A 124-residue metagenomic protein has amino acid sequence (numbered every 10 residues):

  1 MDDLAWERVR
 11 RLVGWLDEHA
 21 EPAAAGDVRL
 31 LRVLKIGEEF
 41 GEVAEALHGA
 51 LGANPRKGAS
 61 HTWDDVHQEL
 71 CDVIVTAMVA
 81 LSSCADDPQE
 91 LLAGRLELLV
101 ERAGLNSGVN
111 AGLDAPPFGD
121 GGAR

Functional and structural regions predicted by a protein language model:
M1-R124: Flexible "arm" and connector segments at domain edges
